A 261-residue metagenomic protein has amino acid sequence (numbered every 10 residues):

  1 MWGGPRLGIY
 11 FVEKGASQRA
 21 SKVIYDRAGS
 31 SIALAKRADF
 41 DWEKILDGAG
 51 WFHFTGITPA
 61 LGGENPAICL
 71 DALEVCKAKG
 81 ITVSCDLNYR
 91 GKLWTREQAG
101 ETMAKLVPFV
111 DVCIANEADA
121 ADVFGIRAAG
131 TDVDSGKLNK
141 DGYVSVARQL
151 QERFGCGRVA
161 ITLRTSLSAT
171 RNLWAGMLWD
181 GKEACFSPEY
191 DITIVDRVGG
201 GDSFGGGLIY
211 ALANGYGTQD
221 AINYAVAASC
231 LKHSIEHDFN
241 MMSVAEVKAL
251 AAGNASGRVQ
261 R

Functional and structural regions predicted by a protein language model:
M1-I57, V247-R261: Conserved N-terminal subdomain of the carbohydrate kinase-like
A28, I57, N88-K92, A118 (+1 more regions): Active-site beta-loop-alpha junctions enriched in small/polar residues
S31, R90, A120-A121, V247: A generic structural signal for short hydrophobic patches within well-formed alpha-helices
L70, E74-A78, V107: Anion (oxyanion) recognition and catalysis
V75-T82, F154-G157: A short helix->loop->beta-strand "cap" motif at the edges of active sites that frequently abuts
V83-C85, C113: Hydrophobic faces of well-ordered beta-strands that scaffold small-molecule active sites in alpha/beta enzyme cores
L93-K182: Conserved phosphate/ATP/ADP-binding segment of small-molecule kinases
C185-N254: Conserved post-catalytic alpha-helical subdomain immediately downstream of the catalytic base and nucleotide-binding
